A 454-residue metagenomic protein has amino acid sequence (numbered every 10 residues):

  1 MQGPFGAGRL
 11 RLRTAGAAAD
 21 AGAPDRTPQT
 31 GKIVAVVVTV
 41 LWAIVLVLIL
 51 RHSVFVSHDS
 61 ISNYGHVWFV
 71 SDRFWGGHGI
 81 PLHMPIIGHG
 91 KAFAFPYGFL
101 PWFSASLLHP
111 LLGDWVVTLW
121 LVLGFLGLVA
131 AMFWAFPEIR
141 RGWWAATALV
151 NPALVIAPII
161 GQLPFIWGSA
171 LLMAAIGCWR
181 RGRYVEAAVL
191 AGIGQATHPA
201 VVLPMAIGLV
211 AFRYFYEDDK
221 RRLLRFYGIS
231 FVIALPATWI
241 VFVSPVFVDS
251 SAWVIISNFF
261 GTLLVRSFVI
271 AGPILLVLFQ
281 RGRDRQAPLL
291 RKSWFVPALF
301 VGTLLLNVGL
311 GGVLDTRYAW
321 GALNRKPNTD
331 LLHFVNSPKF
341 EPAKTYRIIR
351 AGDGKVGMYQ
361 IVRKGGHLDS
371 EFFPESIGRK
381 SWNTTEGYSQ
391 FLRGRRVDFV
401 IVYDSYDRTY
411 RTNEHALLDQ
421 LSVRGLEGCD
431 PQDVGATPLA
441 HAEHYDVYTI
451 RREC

Functional and structural regions predicted by a protein language model:
M1-I49, K292-F300: Start-transfer (signal-anchor) and selected internal transmembrane alpha helices of multi-pass inner/ER membrane
F5, R9, R13, L123 (+2 more regions): Extracytoplasmic
Q29-T30, D218-I229, R285-L299: Membrane-interfacial entry segments at the cytosolic side of transmembrane helices
G31-S60, G65, I233-V241, T303-N307: Transmembrane signal-anchor helices characteristic of membrane glycosylation enzymes that use polyprenol
W42-M173, P199-A200, R317-G321, I348-A351: Active-site lumenal/periplasmic loops and adjacent helix-entry segments of GT-C-fold, multi-pass membrane
H58-D59, L163-P164, G168, G192-L275 (+1 more regions): Transmembrane catalytic cores of multi-pass membrane glycosyltransferases and polysaccharide-assembly enzymes
L172-E186: Membrane-interface transmembrane helices that cradle and orient dolichyl/undecaprenyl
A234, L290-V313: Internal/C-terminal transmembrane anchor helices
